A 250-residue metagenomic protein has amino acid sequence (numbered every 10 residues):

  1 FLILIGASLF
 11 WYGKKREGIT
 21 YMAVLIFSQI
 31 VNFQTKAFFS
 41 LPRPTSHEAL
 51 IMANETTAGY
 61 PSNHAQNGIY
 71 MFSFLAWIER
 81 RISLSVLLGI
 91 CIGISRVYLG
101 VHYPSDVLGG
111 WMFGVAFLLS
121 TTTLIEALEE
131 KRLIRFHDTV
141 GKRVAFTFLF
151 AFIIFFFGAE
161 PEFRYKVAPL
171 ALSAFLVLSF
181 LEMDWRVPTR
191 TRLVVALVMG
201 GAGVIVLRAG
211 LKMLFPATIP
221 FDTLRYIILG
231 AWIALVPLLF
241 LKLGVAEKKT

Functional and structural regions predicted by a protein language model:
F1-L9: First transmembrane helix
L4-I5, I19, Q29, F33 (+2 more regions): Membrane-embedded catalytic cores of phosphoryl/pyrophosphoryl-handling enzymes
S8-S28: Interfacial segments of alpha-helical transmembrane regions
Y12-G13, F39-S40, G100: Short helix-capping/hinge motifs at transmembrane helix termini and TM-loop junctions
G13-K14, L87, F215: Generic signal for short, ordered secondary-structure residues within or immediately flanking folded domains
W185-T250: C-terminal regulatory/interaction regions
